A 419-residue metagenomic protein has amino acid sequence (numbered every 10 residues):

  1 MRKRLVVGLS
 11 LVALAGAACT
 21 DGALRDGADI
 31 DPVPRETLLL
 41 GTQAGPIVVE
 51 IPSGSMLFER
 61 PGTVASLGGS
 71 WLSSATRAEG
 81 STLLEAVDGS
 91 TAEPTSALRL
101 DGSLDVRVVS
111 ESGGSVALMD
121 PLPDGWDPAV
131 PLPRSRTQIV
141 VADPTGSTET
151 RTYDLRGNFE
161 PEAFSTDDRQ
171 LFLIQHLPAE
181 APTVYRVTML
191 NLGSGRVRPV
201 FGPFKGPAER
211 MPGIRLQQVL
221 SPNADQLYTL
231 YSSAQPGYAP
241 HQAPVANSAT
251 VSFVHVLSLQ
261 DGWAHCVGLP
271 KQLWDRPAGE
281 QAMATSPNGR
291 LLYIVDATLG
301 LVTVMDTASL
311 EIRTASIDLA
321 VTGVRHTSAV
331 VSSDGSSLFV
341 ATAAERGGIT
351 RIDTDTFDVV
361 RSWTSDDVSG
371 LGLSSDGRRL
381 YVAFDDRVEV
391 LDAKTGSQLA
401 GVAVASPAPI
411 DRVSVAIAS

Functional and structural regions predicted by a protein language model:
A23-P61, S66-S73: An edge-strand/N-cap motif at the start of beta-rich repeat modules
L24-I30, E59-S70, D101-S112, R156-S165 (+5 more regions): Repeated scaffold domains used in trafficking and secretory/extracellular systems, primarily beta-propellers
R35-E36, G69-S70, G113-G114, D167-R169 (+4 more regions): Short coil/turn segments that connect the beta-strands within blades of beta-propeller domains
A44, R77-A78, P121-P123, H176-P178 (+4 more regions): Residue-level signature of beta-propeller blades and closely related beta-rich strand-turn architectures in secreted
P52-R60, E93-R99, T148-D154, R196-E209 (+4 more regions): A short beta-strand motif characteristic of beta-propeller blades
M119-R134, I174-V184, T229-V251: Short, conserved, GDST-rich strand-edge loop motifs in beta-rich repeat architectures
R134-P144, Y185-G193, P244-Q260: Beta-propeller blade signature
A383-S419: Blade-level signature of beta-propeller repeat domains, shared across WD40, Kelch, NHL, RCC1 and BNR/Asp-box propellers
